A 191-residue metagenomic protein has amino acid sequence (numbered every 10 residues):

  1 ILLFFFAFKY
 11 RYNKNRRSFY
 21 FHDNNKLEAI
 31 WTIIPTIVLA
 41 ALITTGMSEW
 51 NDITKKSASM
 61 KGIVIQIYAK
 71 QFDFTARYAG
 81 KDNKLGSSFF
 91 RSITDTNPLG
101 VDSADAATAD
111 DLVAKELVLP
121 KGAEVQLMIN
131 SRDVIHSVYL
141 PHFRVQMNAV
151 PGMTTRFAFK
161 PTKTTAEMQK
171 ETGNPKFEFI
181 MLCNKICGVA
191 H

Functional and structural regions predicted by a protein language model:
A7-H191: Non-transmembrane, membrane-proximal soluble domains of secreted or membrane proteins
